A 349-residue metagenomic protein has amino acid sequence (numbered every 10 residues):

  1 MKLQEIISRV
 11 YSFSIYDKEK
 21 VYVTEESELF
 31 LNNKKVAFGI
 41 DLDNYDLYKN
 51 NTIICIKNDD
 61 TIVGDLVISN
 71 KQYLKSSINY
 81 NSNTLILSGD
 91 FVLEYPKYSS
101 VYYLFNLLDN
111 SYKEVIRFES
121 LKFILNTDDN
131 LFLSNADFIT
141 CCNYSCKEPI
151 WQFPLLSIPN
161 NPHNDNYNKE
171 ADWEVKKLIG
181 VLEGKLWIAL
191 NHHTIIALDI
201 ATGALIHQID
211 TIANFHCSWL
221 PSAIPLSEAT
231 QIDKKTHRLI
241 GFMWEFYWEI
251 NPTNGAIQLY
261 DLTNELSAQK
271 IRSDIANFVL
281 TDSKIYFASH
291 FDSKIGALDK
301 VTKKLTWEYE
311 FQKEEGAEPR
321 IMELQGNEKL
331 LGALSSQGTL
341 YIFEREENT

Functional and structural regions predicted by a protein language model:
M1-T349: Secretory-pathway ectodomains
